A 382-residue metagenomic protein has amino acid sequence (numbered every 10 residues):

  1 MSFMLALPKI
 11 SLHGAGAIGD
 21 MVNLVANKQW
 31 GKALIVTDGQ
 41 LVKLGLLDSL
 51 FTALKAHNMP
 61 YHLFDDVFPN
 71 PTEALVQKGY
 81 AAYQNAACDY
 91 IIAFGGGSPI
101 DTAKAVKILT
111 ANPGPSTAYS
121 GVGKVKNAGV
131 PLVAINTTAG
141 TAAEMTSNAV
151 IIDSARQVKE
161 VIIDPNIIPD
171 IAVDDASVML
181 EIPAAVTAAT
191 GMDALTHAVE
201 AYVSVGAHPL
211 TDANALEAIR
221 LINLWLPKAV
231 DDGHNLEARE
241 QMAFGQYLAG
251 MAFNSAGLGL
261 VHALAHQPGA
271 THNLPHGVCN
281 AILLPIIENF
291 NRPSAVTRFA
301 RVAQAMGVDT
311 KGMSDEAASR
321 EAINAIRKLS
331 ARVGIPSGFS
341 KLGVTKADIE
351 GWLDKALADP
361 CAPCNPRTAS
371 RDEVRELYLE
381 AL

Functional and structural regions predicted by a protein language model:
M1-F64, A381: An N-terminal, well-structured beta->alpha segment
V42-P115, G123, K228-R239: N-terminal small/polar loop signature for handling phosphorylated ligands or for N-terminal nucleophile
A111-A207, R298-A305: A glycine/threonine-rich phosphate-anchoring loop and its flanking beta-alpha core in nucleotide/phosphate-binding
G140, Y247-N280, D359-P363: Glycine-rich phosphate/pyrophosphate-binding beta-alpha loops
A184-L248, A252: C-terminal and late-domain segments of enzyme folds
T271-D348: Gly/Pro-rich interdomain helix-loop hinge
T345-L382: Short, amphipathic C-terminal "tail helix"
